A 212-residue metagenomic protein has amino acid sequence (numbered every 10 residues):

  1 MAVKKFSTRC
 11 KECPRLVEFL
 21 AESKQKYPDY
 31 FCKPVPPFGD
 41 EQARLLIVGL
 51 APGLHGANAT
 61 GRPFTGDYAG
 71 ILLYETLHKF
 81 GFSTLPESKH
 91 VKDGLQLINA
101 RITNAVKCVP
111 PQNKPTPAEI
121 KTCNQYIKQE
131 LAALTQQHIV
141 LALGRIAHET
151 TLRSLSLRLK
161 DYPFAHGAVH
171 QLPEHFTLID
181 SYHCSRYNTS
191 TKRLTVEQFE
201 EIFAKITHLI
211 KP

Functional and structural regions predicted by a protein language model:
M1-F164, A168, L172, F176-P212: A polyanion-binding, active-site-adjacent surface
